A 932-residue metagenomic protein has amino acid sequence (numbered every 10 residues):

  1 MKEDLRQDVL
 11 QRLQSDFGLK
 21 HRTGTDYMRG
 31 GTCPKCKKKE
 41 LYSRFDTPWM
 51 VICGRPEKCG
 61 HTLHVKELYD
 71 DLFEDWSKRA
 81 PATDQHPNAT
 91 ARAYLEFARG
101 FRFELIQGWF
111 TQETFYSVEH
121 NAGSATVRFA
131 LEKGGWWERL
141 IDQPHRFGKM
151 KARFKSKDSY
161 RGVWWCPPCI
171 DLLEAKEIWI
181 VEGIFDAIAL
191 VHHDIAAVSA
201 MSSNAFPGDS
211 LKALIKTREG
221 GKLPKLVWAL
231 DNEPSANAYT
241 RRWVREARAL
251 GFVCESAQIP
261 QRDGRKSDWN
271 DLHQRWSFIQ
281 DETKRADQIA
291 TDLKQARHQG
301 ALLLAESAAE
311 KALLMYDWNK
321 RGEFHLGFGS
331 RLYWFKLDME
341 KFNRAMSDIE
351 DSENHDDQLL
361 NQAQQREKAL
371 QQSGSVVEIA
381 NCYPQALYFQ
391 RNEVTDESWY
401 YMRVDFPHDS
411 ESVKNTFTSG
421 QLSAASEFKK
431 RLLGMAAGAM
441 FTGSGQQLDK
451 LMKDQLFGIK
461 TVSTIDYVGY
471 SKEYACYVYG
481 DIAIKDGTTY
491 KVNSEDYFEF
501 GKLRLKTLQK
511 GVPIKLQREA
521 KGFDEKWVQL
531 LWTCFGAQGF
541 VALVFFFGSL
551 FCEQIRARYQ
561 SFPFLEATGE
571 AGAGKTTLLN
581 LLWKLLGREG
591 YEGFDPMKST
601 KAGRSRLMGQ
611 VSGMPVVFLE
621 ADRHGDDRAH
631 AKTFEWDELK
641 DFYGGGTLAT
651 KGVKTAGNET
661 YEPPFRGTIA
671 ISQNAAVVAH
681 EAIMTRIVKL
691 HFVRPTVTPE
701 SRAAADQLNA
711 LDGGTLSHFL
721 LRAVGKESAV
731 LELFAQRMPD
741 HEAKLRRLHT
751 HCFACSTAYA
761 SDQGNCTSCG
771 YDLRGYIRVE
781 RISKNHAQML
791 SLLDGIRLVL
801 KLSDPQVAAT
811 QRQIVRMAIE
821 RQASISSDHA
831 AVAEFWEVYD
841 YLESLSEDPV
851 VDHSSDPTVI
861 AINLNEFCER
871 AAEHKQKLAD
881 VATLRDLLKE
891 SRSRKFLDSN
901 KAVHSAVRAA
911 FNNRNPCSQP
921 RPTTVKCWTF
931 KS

Functional and structural regions predicted by a protein language model:
M1-K78, H86-L131, I215: N-terminal structured subdomain of primase-like DNA metabolism proteins
K2, C36, D281-T507, A675 (+7 more regions): N-terminal nucleic-acid engagement/recognition segments and initiation subdomains in replication, restriction
K2, R6-L13, E119-L223, T240: Phosphate-handling DNA/RNA-contact segment within nucleic-acid enzymes
K35-K38, R55-H61, A754-A758, G764 (+1 more regions): Short Cys/His-rich local motifs and their 1-3 flanking residues in nucleic-acid-associated proteins and small
C53, L95, E182, L190 (+2 more regions): Terminal peptide-recognition signature
I180, G221-S235, Q258: Acidic beta-strand-to-loop metal/phosphate-binding motif
D194, V227, F540, S549-G725 (+1 more regions): Conserved NTP-binding/hydrolysis core of motor NTPases
D496-E592, M597, H786, L793 (+1 more regions): P-loop NTPase catalytic core of nucleic-acid-dependent motor ATPases
